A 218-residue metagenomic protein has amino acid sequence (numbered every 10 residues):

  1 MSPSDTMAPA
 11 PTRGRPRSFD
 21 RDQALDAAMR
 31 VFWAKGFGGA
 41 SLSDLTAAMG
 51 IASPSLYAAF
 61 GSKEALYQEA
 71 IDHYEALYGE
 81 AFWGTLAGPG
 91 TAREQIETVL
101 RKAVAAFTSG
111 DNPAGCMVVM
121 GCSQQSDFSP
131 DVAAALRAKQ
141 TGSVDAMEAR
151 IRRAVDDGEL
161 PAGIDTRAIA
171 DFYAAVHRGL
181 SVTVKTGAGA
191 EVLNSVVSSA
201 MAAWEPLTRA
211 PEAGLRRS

Functional and structural regions predicted by a protein language model:
M1-P11, T98-S109, T141-D157, V176 (+1 more regions): C-terminal peripheral helix-coil segments that are non-catalytic and often amphipathic
S2, Q23, A27, V31-A65 (+1 more regions): Helix-turn-helix
S4-D5, A114-V119, I164-T183, S195-A203: Hydrophobic alpha-helical segments that form the core of small-molecule binding pockets and/or dimer interfaces
G14-R15: Arg/Lys-rich, glycine/proline-spaced intrinsically disordered segments in nuclear chromatin/transcription regulators
E69, W83-A114, T166-Y173, R216: Hydrophobic alpha-helical connector segments
H73-L77: Short, basic, alpha-helical segments at the C-terminal edge of helix-turn-helix-like DNA-binding modules
E94, A134-K139, D156-F172, A188-S195: All-alpha amphipathic helical-bundle segments outside canonical DNA-binding/catalytic cores that form hydrophobic
Q95-I96, G110-A134: Amphipathic alpha-helical segments used for helix-helix packing
